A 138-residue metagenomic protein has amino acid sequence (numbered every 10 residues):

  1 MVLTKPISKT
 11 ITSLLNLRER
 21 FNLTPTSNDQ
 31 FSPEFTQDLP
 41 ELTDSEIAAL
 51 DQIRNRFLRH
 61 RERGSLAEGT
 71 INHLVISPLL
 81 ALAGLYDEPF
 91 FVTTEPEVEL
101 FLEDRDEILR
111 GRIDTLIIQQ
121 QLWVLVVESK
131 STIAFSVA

Functional and structural regions predicted by a protein language model:
V2-L3, I7, I11, L15-A138: A short, conserved, highly charged catalytic patch centered on acidic carboxylates
